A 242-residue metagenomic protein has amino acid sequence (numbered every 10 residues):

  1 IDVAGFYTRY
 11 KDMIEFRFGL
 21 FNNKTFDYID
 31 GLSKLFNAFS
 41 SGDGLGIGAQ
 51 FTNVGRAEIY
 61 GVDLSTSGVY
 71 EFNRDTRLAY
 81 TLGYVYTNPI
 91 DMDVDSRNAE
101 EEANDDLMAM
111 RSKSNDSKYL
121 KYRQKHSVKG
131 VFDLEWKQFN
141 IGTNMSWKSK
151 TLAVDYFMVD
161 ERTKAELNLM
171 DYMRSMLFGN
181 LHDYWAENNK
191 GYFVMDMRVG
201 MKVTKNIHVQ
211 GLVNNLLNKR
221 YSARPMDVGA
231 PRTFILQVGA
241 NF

Functional and structural regions predicted by a protein language model:
D2, F6, L212-V213: A secondary-structure boundary/capping signal
G5-Y10, N23-F157: Gram-negative outer-membrane beta-barrel transporters
D12-I14: Switch/connector loops and helix/strand junctions flanking conserved nucleotide-binding motifs in nucleotide-processing
L20: Short, flexible, mixed-charge acidic loops at enzyme active sites
T66, L78-V85, M110-F242: Conserved C-terminal beta-signal and adjacent last beta-strands/turns of outer-membrane beta-barrel proteins
